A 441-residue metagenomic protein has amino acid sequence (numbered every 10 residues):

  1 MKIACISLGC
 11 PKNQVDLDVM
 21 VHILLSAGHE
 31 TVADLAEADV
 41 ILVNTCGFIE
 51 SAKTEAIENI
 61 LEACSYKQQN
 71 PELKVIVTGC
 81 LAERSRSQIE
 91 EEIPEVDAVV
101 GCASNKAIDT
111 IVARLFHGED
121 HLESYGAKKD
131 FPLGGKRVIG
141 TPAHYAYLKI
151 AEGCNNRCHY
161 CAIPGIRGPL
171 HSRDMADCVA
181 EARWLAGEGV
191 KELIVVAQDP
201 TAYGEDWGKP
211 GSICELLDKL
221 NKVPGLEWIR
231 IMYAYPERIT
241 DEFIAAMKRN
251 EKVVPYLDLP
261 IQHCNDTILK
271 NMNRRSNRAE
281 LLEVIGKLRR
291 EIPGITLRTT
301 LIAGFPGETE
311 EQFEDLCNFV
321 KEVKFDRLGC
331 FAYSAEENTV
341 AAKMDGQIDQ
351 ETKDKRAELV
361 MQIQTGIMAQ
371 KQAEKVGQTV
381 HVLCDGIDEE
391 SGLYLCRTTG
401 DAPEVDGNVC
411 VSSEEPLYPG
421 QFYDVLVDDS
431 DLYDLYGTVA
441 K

Functional and structural regions predicted by a protein language model:
M1-Y203, E242, L257, A279-R290 (+3 more regions): Proteins enriched for Cys/Gly/acidic motifs involved in redox and nucleic-acid/cofactor modification
C10, Y203-G225, M272, A335-G366: Radical SAM enzyme [4Fe-4S]-AdoMet core and its adjacent flexible, acidic and glycine-rich loops/tails across
V75-G79, R84, I89, G187-E311 (+1 more regions): Conserved SAM/AdoMet-binding glycine-rich loop
I93-P94, F116-G118, G211-I213, M247-K248 (+2 more regions): Short, hinge-like loop/turn segments at secondary-structure boundaries
D97, K191, E227, D326 (+1 more regions): Short acidic/polar active-site loop segments enriched in Thr and Asp
C178, V195, I231, L259 (+6 more regions): Conserved, mostly hydrophobic/aromatic
A197, Y233, I261-H263, T299-A303 (+6 more regions): Active-site proximal loops enriched in glycine and acidic residues that flank catalytic Cys/His/Asp and coordinate
K343-K441: Terminal RNA-binding accessory module
